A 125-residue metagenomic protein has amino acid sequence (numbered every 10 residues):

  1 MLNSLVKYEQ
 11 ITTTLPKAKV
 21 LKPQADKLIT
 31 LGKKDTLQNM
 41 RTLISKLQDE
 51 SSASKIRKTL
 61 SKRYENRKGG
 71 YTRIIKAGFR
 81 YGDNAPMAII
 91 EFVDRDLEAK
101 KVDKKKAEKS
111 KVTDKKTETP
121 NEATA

Functional and structural regions predicted by a protein language model:
M1-E118: Structured, basic alpha/beta domains of bacterial-type, RNA-associated proteins
T117-A125: Long, low-complexity, intrinsically disordered segments
